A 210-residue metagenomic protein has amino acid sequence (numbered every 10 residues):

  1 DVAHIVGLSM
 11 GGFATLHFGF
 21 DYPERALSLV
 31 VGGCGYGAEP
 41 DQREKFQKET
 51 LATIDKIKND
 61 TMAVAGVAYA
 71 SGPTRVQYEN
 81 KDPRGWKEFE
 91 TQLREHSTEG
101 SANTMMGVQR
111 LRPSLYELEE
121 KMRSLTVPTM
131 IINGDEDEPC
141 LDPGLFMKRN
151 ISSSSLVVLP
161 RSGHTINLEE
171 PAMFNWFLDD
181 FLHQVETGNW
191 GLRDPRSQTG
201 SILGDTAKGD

Functional and structural regions predicted by a protein language model:
D1-L8: Alpha/beta-hydrolase fold nucleophile elbow
S9-G12, Y22: Active-site loop->helix "elbow" adjoining a glycine-rich segment at hydrolase catalytic centers
L16, F20-D21, R25-D60, S197: Flexible "cap/lid" loop of the alpha/beta hydrolase fold
P40-K45, N59-K121: Conserved alpha/beta-hydrolase catalytic His-Asp/Glu region
L125, I131-N133: Short beta-strand/loop motif that positions the catalytic acidic residue of the alpha/beta-hydrolase fold
E138-P143: Conserved alpha/beta-hydrolase "acid-adjacent" motif
S154-D210: Catalytic active-site module of serine/aspartate enzymes centered on a nucleophile-bearing elbow/loop
